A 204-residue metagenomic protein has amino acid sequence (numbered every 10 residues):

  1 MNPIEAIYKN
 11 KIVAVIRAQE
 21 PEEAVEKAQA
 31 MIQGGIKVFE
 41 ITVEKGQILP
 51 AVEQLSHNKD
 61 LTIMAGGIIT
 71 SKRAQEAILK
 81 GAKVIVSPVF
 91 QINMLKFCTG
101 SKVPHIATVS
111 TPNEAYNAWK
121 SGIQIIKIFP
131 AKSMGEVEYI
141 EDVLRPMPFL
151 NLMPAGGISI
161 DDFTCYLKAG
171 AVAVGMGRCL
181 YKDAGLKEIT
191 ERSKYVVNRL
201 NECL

Functional and structural regions predicted by a protein language model:
M1-K83, G100, I160-D161, K168 (+1 more regions): Conserved N-terminal beta1-alpha1 strand-loop-helix module at the mouth
R17-Q19, A65-S71, S87-F90, A107-P112 (+2 more regions): Glycine-rich beta-to-alpha transition loops that act as phosphate-gripper elements at the mouths of alpha/beta enzyme
E23, P50-A51, K72-R73, N93-M94 (+3 more regions): Short acidic active-site motifs
H57-L61, S101-H105, M147-L150, A155: Short acidic, glycine/proline-enriched helix-loop-strand junctions
V84-M94, K127-E136, A169-R192: Glycine-rich phosphate-binding active-site loops on the catalytic face of alpha/beta enzymes
Q91-I125, F129-M134: Histidine/lysine/aspartate-rich catalytic loop segments that bind and position anionic ligands
D161, C165, A173-V174: C-terminal binding/interaction regions
